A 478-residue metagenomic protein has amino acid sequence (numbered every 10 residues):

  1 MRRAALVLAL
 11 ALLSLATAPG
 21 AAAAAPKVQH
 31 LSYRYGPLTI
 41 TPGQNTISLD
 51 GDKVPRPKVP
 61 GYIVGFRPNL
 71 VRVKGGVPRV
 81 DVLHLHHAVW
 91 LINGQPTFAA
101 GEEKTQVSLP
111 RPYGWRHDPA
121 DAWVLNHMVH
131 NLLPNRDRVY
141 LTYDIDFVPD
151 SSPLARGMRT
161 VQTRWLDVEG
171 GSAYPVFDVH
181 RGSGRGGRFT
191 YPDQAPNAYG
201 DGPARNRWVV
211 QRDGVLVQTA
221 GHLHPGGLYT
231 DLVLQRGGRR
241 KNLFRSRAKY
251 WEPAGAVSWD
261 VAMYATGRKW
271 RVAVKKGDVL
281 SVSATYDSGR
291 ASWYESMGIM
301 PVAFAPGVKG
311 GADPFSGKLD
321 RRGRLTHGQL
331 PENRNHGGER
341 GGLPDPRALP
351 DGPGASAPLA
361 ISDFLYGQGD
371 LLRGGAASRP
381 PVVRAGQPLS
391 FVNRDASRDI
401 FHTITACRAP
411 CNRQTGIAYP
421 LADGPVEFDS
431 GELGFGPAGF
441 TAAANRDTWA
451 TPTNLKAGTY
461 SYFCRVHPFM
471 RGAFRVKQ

Functional and structural regions predicted by a protein language model:
M1-A4: Positively charged n-region of N-terminal signal peptides that target proteins for export
V7-L8, S281, S390, C411: A broad, structure-centric signal for solvent-exposed, well-ordered loop/edge residues that line or flank functional
V7-T17: Bacterial N-terminal signal peptides
L15-A24, Q478: C-terminal region of N-terminal signal peptides and the immediate post-cleavage residues of exported proteins
A24-V215, A220-R340: Beta-strand-centric surfaces of beta-sandwich/beta-rich domains
G341-Q478: Extracytoplasmic copper-binding redox domains, predominantly the cupredoxin/blue-copper superfamily
